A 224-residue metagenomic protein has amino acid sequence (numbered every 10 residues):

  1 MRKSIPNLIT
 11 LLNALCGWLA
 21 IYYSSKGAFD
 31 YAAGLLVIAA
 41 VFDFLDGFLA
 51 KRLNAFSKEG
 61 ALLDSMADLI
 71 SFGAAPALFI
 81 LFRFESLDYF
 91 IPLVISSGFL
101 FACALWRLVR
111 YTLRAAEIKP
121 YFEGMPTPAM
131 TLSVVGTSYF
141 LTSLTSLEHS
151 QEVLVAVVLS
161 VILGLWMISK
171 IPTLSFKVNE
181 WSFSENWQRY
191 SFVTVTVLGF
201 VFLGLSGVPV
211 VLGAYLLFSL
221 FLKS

Functional and structural regions predicted by a protein language model:
M1, P6-T10, R52-V109: Multi-pass membrane catalytic core of lipid/isoprenoid biosynthesis enzymes
M1-F44, F200, V211, L222: Topogenic membrane-insertion module of multi-pass membrane proteins
N7-A14, L69-S71, S182-T194: Short hydrophobic alpha-helical membrane-embedded segments
L19-L35, A74-S96, T137-V155, F202-S206: Helix-coil boundary and interhelical linker segments in multi-pass alpha-helical membrane proteins
L45-R52, L105-T112, S169-K170, L220-S224: Juxtamembrane membrane-interface segments at transmembrane alpha-helix termini
D46-S57, Y111-P120, L174-N179: Cytosolic, membrane-interface loops and tails of multi-pass inner-membrane proteins
I91-V134: Hydrophobic, well-structured mid-protein blocks that either form specific transmembrane helices
K119-S224: C-terminal membrane-associated helical module and adjoining short loops/tails
